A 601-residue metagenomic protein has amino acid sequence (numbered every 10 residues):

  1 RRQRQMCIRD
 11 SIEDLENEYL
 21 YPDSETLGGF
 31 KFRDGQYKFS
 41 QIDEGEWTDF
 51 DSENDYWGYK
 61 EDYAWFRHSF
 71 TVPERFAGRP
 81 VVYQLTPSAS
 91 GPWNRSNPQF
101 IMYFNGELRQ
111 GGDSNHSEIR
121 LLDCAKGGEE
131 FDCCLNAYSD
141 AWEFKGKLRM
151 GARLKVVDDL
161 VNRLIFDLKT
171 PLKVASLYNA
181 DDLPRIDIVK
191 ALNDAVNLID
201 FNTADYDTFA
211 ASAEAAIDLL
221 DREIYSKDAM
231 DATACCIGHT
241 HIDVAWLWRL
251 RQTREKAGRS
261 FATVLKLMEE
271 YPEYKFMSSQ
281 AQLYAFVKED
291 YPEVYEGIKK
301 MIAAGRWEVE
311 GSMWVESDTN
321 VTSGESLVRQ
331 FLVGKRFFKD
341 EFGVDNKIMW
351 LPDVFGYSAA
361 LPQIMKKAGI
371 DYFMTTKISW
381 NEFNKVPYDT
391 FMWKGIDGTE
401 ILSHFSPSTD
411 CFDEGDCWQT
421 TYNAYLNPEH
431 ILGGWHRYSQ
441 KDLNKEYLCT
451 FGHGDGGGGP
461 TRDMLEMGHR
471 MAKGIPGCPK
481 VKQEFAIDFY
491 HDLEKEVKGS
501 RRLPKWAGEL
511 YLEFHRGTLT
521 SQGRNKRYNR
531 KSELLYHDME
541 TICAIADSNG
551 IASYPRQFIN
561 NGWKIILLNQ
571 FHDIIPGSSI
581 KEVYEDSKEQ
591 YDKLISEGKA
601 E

Functional and structural regions predicted by a protein language model:
R2-Q5, R9-D43, E53, W93-Q99 (+2 more regions): Catalytic-domain carbohydrate-binding cleft regions of carbohydrate-active enzymes
F50-Y56, F66-S69, N115-L121, W435: Short structured motifs
Y59, D113-S114, L122-G127: Short proline/glycine- and polar residue-rich coil/turn motifs
Y59-R75: Short beta-strands within extracellular/lumenal beta-sheet-rich domains
R67-T71, V82-Q84, Y103, D132-N136: Residues within well-ordered beta-strands of beta-sheet-rich folds
F70, A77-N94: A short beta-strand element within beta-rich, extracytoplasmic domains of secreted/secretory-pathway proteins
E107-G112: Surface-exposed loop/edge segments in extracytoplasmic proteins
